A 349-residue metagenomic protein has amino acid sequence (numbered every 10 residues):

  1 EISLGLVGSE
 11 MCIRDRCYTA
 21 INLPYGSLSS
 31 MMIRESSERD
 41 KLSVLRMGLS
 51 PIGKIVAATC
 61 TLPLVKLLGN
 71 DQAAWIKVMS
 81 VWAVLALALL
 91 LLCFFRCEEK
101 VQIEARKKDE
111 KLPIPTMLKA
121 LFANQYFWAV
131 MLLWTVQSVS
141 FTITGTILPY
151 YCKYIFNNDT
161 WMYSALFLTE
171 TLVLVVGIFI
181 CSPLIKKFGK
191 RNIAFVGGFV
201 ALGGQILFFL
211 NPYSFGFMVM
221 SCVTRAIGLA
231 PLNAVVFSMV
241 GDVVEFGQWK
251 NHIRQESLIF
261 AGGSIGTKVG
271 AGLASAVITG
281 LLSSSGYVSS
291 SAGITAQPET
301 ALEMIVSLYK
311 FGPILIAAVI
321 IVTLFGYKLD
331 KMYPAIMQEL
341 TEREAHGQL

Functional and structural regions predicted by a protein language model:
E1-I13: Single conserved hydrophobic/aromatic residue that forms the stacking wall/gate of nucleotide- or nucleobase-binding
S9, I21, Y25-P149, K153-Y154 (+3 more regions): Intracellular loop-helix junctions on the cytosolic face of multi-pass helical membrane proteins
S9-E10, F209-C222: Helix-loop junctions at membrane interfaces in 12-TM secondary transporters
S43-L62, G262-L282: Glycine-rich segments within core transmembrane alpha-helices of 12-TM secondary carriers
I55, T171-F179, G272: Residue-level signature of mid-helix packing/kink "hotspots" within the transmembrane helices of 12-pass Major
W82, A165-L174: Transmembrane alpha-helical segments of major facilitator superfamily
V176-K190: Helix-to-loop junctions at the C-terminal end of transmembrane segments in multipass secondary transporters
N192-L207: Structural signature of the two symmetry-related core transmembrane helices
